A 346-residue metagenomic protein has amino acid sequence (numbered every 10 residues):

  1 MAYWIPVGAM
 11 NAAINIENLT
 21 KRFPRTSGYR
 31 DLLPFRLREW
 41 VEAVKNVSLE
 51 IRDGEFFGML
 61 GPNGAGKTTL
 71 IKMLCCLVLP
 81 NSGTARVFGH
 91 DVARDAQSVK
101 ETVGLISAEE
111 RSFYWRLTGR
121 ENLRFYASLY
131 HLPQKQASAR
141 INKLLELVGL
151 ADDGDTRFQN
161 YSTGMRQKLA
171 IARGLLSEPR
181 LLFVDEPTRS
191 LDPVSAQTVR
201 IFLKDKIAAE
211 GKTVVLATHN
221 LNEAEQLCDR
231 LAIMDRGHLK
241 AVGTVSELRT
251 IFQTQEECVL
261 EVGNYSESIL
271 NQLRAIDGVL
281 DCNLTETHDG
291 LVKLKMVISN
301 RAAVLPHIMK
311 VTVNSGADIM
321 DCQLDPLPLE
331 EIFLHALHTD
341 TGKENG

Functional and structural regions predicted by a protein language model:
R124, S128, K135-D153: Conserved ABC ATPase "signature" region
I171: Hydrophobic anchor residue at the start of the ABC signature
E178: Conserved catalytic motifs of ABC-family nucleotide-binding domains
L182-E186: Catalytic Walker B motif of ABC-type/P-loop ATPase nucleotide-binding domains
I201-S299: ABC transporter nucleotide-binding domain
